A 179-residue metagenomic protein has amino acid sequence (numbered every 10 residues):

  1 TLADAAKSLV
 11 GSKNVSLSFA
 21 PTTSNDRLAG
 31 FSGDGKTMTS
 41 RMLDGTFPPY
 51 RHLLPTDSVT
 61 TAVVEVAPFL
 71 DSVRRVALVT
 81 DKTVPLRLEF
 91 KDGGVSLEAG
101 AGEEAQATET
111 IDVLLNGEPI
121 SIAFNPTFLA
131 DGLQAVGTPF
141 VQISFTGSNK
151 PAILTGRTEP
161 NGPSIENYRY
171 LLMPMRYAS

Functional and structural regions predicted by a protein language model:
T1-S179: Extended macromolecule-engaging scaffold surfaces, prototypically the DNA polymerase sliding clamp/PCNA/9-1-1 ring
